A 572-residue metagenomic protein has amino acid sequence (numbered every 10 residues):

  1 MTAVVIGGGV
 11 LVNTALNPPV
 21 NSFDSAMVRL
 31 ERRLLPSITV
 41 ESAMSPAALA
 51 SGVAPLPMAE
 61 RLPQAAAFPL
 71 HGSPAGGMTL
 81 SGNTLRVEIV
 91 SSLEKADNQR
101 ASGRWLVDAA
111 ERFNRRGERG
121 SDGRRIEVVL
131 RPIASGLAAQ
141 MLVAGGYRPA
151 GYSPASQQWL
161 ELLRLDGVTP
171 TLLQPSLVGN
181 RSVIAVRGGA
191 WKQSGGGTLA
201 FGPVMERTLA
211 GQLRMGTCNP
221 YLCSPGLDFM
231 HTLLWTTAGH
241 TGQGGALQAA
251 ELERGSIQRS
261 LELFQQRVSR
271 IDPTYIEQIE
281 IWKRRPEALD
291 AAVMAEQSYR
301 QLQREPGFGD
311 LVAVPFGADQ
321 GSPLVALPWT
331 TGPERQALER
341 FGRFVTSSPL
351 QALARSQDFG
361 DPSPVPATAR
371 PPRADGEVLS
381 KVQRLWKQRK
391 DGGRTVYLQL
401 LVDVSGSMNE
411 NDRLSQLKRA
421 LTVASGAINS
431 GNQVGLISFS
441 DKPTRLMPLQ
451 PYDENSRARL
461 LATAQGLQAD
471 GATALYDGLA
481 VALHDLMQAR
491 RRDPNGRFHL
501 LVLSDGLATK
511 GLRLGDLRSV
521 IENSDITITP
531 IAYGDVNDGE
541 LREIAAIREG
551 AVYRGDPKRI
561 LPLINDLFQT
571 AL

Functional and structural regions predicted by a protein language model:
P19, F23-A43, L62-Q64, Q357-L400 (+3 more regions): Acidic, polar low-complexity linker/tail segments
P19-L222: N-terminal segment of the mature folded domain
Q174-V183, Q258-F264, E305-T331, R335 (+1 more regions): Periplasmic-binding protein-like
E206, G393-Y452, Q468, G478-A480 (+1 more regions): Von Willebrand factor
C218-Y221, F344-P364: Periplasmic-binding protein-like
T241-V312: Ligand-binding pocket segment of bilobal, Venus flytrap-like solute-binding proteins
Q433-G466, L483-R492, K510-D516, D538-A546: Short beta-strand-loop
S504-K558, N565-L567: VWA/integrin I-like adhesion module and closely mimicked acidic/polar interface patches used
